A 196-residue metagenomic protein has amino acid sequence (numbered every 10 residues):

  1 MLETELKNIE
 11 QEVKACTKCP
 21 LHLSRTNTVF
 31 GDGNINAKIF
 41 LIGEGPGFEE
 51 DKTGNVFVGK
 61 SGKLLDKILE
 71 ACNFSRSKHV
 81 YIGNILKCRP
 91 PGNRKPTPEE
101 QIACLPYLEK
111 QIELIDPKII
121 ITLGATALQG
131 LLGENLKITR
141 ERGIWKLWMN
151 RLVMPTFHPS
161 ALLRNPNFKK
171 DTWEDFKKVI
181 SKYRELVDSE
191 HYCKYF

Functional and structural regions predicted by a protein language model:
M1-F196: A polyanion-binding, active-site-adjacent surface
